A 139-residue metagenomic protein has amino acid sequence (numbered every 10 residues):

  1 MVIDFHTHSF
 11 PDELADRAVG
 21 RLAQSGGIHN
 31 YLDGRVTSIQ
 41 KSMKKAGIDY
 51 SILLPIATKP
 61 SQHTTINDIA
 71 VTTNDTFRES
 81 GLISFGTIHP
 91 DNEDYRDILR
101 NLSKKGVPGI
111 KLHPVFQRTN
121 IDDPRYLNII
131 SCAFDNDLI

Functional and structural regions predicted by a protein language model:
M1-P55, P60-S61, P124: An N-terminally biased module of ancient metal coordination in phosphate/nucleic-acid-related enzymes
D49-Y50, P60-I139: Active-site gating/metal-coordination segments in enzymes
